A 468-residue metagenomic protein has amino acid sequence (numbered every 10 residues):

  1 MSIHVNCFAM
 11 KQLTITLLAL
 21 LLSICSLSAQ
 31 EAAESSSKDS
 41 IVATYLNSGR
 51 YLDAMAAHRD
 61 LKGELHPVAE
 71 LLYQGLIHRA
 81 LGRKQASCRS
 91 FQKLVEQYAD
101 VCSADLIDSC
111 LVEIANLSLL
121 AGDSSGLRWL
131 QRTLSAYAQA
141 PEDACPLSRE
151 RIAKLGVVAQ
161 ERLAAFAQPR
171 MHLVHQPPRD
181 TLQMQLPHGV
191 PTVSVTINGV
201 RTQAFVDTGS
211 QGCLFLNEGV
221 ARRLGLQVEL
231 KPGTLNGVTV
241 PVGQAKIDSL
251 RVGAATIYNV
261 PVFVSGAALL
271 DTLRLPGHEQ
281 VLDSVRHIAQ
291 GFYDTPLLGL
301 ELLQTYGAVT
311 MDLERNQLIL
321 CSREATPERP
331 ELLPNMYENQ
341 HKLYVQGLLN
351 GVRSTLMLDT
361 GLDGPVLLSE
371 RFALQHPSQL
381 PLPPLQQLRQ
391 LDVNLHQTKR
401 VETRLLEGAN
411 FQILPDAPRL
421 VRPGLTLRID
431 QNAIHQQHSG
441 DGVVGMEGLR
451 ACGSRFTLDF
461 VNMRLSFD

Functional and structural regions predicted by a protein language model:
M1-V5, A9-L13: Positively charged n-region of N-terminal signal peptides that target proteins for export
L13-I15, Q397: Intrinsically disordered/low-complexity terminal segments and short unstructured peptides
T16-I24: Bacterial N-terminal signal peptides
S26-S28: Sec/Tat signal peptide C-region and signal peptidase I cleavage site
Q30-D468: Pepsin/retropepsin-fold aspartyl endopeptidases
